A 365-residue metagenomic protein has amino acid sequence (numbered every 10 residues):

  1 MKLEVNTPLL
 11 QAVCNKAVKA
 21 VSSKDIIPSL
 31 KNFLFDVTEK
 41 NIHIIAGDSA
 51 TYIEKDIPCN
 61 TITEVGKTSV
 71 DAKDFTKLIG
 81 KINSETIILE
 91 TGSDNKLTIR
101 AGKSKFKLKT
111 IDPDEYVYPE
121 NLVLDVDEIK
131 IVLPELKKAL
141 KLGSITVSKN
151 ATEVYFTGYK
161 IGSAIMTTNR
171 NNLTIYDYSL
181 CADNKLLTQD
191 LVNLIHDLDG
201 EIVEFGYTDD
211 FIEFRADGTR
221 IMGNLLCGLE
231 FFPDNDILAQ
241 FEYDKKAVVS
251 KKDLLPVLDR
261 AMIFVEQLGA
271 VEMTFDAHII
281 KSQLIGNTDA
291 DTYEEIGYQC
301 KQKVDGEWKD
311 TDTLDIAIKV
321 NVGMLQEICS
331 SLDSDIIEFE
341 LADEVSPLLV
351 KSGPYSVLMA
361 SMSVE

Functional and structural regions predicted by a protein language model:
M1-E365: Structural preference for solvent-exposed beta-strand-turn elements and adjacent flexible terminal/loop segments within
